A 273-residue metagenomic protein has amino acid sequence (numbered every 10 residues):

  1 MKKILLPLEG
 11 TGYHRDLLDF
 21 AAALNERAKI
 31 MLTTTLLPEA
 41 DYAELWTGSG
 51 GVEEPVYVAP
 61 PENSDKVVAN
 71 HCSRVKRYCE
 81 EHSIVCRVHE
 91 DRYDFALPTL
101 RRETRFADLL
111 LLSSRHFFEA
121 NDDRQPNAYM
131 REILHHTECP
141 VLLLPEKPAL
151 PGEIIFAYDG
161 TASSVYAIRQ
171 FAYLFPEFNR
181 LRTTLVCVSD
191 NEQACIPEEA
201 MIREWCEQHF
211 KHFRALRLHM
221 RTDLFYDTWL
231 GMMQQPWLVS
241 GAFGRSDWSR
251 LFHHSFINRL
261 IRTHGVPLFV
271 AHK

Functional and structural regions predicted by a protein language model:
M1-V56, H136, A149-L218, M232-Q235: Small/aliphatic-rich secondary-structure junction motif
N25, P98-P148, L230-M233, W237-K273: Gly/Ser-rich helix-loop-strand patches that form or flank binding pockets for ribonucleotide-derived cofactors
L32, C86-H89, V141, H212-A215 (+1 more regions): Generic structural signal for residues in well-ordered beta-strands
E54-A69: A short acidic, glycine-rich active-site loop that binds or catalyzes chemistry on phosphate/adenosine moieties
K76-E80: Ligand-binding beta-strand-loop-alpha-helix segment within the catalytic cores of soluble metabolic enzymes
H89-P98, L218-D223: Charged docking surfaces used in two-component/phosphorelay signaling
